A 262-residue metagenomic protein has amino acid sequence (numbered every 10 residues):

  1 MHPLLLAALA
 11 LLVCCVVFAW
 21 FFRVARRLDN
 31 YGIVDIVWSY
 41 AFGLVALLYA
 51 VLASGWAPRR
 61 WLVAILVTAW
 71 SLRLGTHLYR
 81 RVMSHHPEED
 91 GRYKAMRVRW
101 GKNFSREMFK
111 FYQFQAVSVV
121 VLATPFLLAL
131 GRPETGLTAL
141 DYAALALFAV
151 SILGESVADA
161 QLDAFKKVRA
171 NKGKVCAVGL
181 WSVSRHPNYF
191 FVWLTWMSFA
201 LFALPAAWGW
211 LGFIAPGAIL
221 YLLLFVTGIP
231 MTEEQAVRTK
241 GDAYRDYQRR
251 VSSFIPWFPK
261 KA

Functional and structural regions predicted by a protein language model:
L4-F18, A41-G75, R80, V119-Q161 (+1 more regions): Hydrophobic transmembrane alpha-helices
R27-L28, L72, Y112, S184: Transmembrane helix irregularities
R27-L28, W100, K240, V251: A broad structural signal for alpha-helix termini and local helix breaks/kinks
L28-G43, P87-K110, K174-W181: Juxtamembrane helix-capping/reentrant segments at transmembrane boundaries
L74-F126: Hydrophobic alpha-helical segments and helix pairs
